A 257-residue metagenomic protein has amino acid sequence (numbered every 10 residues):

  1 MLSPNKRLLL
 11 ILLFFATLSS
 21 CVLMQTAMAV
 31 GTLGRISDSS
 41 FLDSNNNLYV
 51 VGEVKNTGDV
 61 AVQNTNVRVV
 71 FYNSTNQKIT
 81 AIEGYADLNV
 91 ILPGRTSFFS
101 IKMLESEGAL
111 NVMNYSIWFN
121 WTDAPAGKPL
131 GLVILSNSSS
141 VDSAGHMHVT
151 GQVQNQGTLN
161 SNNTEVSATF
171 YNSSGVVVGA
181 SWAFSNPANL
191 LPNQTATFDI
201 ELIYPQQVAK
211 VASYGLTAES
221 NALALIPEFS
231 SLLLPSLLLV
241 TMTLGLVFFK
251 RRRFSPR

Functional and structural regions predicted by a protein language model:
L12-V22: Bacterial N-terminal signal peptides
N45-V51, A144-T150: Short, solvent-exposed loop/turn segments enriched in Ser/Thr/Gly
V54-D59, V153-G157: Asparagine-centered strand-capping/turn motif at beta-strand->loop junctions
A61-N64, I79, N160-N163, V177-V178: Short acidic/proline- and small/hydrophobic-mixed sequence motifs that coincide with surface turns and coil-to-beta
I79-G108, V178-Q207: Intrinsically disordered, low-complexity Pro/Gly/Ser/Thr-rich segments with frequent PxxP/GP/PP motifs and embedded
L104-H146, A180, I203-L225: Terminal connector regions
A224-L234: Short, threonine-centered small-residue motifs that mark membrane-proximal processing/anchoring sites and TM-junction
L232-R251: A cross-kingdom C-terminal cell-surface attachment/processing module
